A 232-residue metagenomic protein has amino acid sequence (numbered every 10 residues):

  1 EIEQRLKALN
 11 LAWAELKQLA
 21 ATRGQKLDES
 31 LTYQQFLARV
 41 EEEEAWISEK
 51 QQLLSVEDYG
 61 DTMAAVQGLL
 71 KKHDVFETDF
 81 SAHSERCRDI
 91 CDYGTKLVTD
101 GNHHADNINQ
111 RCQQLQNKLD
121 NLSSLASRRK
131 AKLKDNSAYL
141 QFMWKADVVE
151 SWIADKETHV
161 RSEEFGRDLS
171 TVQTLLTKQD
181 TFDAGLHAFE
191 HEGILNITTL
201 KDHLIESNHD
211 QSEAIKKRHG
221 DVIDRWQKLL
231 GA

Functional and structural regions predicted by a protein language model:
E1-A232: Extended alpha-helical coiled-coil rod segments
